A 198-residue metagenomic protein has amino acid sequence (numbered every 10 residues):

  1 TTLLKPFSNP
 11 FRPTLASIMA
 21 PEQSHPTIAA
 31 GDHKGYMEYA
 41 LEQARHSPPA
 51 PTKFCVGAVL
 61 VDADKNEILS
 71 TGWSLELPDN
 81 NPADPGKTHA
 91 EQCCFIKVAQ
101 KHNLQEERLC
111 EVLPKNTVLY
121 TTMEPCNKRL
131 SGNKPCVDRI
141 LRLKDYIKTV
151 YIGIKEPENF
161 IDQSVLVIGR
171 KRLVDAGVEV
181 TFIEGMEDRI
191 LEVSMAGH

Functional and structural regions predicted by a protein language model:
L3-H198: Zinc-dependent deaminase catalytic domain
